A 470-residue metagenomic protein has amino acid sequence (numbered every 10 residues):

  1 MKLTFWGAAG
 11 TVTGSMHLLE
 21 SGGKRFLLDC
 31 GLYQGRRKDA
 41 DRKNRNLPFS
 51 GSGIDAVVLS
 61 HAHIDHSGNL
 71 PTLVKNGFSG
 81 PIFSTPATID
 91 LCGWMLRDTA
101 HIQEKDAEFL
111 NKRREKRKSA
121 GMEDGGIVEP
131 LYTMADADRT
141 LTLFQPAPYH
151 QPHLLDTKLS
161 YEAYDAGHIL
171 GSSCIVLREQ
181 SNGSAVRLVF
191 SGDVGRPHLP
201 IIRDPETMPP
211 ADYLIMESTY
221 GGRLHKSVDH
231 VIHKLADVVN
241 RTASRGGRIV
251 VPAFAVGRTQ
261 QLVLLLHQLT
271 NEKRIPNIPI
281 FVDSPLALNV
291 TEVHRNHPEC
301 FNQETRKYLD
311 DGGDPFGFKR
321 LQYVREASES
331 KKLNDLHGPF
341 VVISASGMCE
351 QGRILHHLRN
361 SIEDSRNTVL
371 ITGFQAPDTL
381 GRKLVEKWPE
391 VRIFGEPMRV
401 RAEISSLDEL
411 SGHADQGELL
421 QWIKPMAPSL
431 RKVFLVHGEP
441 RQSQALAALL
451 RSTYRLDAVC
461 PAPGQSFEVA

Functional and structural regions predicted by a protein language model:
M1-V58, S67, V74-Q261, H267-R274 (+1 more regions): His/Asp/Glu-rich metal-coordinating catalytic cores of metallo-dependent phosphodiesterases/hydrolases acting on
E20-G22, L177-Q180, P205-M208, V231 (+5 more regions): Short, solvent-exposed amphipathic alpha-helical segments in soluble enzyme and RNA/protein-processing domains
D55, D212, F340, N367 (+1 more regions): Conserved acidic residues
V194, K226-I232, K319-E329, G347-E350 (+2 more regions): A general structural motif
V238-D378, R392: Hard-cation-handling environments
I354, V433, A458: Hydrophobic, well-ordered secondary-structure elements that form the walls of internal hydrophobic environments
R392-I423: Generic long, charged, amphipathic alpha-helical segments
L419-R455: C-terminal structured "cap/appendage" subdomains that terminate the fold
